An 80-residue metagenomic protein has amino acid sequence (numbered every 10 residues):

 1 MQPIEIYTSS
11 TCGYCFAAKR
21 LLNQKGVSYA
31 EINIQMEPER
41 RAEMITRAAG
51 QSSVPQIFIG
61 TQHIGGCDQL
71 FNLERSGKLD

Functional and structural regions predicted by a protein language model:
M1-S28: Local sequence-structure signature of Cys/Sec-based thiol-disulfide redox active-site neighborhoods
G13, M36, I64: Glycine-/small-residue-rich active-site loops that bind phosphorylated ligands and cofactors
A18, R40, G66-Q69: Amphipathic alpha-helical interface surfaces
Q24-V27, R47, L73-D80: Rhodanese-like catalytic fold shared by cysteine-dependent sulfurtransferases and DSP/PTP-type phosphatases
I34-S52: Thioredoxin-like thiol-disulfide oxidoreductase module
T46-G66: Short, structured active-site "lid" loops
I59-D80: Non-catalytic, surface beta->alpha helical segment in thiol-disulfide oxidoreductase systems
